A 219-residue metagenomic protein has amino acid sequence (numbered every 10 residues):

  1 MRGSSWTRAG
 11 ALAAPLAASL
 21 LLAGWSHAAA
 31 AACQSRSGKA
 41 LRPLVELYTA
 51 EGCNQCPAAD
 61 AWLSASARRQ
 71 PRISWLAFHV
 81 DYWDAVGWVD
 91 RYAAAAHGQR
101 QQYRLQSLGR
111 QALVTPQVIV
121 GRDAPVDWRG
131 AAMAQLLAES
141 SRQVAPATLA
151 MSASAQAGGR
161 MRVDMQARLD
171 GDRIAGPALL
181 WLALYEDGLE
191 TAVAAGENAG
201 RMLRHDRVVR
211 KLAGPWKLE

Functional and structural regions predicted by a protein language model:
M1-L12, V118: N-terminal export leaders
S5-W6, L20, H27: Compositionally biased regions
A11-G24: Bacterial N-terminal signal peptides
A29-V114: Active-site-proximal cofactor/substrate-binding loop regions of enzyme domains
V89-E219: Short, conserved sequence motifs used for protein processing/export or organelle targeting and for catalysis
